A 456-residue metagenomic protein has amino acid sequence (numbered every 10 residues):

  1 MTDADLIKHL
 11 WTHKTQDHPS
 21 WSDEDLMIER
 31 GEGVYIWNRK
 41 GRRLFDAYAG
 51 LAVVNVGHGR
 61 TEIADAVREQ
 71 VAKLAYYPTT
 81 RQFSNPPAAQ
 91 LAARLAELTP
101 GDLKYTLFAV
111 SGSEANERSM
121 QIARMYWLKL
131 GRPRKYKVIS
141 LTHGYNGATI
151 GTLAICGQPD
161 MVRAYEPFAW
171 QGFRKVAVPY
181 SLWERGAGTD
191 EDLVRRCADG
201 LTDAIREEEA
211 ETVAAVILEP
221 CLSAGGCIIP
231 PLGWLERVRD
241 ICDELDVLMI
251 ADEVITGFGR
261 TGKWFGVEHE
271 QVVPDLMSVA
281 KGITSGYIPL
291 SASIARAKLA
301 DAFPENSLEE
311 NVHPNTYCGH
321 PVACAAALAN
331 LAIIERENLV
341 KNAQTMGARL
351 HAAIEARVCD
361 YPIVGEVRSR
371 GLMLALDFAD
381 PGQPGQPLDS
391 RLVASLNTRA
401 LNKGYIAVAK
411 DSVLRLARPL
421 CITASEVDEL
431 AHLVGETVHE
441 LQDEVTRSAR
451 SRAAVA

Functional and structural regions predicted by a protein language model:
M1-A456: Conserved N-terminal phosphate-binding loop of PLP-dependent enzymes in the Aspartate aminotransferase
